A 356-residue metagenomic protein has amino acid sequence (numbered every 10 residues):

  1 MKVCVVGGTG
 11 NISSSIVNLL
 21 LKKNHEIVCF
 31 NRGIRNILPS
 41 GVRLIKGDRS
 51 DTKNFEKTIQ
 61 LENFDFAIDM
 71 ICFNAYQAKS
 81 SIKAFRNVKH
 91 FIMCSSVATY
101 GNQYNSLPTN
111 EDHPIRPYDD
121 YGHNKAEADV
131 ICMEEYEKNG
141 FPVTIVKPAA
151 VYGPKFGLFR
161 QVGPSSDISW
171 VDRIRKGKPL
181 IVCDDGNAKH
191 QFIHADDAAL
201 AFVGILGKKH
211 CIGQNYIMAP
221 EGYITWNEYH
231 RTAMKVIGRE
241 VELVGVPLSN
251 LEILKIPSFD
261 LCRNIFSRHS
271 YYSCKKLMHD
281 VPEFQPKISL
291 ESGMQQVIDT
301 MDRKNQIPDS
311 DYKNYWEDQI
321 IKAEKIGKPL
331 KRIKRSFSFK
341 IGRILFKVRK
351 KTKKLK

Functional and structural regions predicted by a protein language model:
V3-K23: N-terminal Rossmann NAD(P)H-binding glycine-rich loop of SDR-like oxidoreductase domains
S96-D120, E134-K138, F156: Active-site "gating" loop of Rossmann-like NAD(P)-dependent oxidoreductase/epimerase domains
M133-L158: Conserved beta-loop-beta element that borders a ligand/cofactor-binding pocket
G163-W170, V182-L206, G213-Q214: Substrate-positioning beta->alpha
V182-A188, Y216-Y223, M234, F266 (+1 more regions): Glycine-rich Rossmann NAD(P)(H)-binding loop
A195, I253-F284, R303-Q306, I321-K322: Conserved C-terminal active-site "lid" loop/helix of NAD(P)H-dependent oxidoreductases that clamps the redox cofactor
G204-C262, C274-K275, E324-G327: Mid/C-terminal beta-alpha module of Rossmann-like enzyme folds, strongest in SDR-family dehydrogenases/epimerases
L290-K356: Amphipathic terminal alpha-helices
